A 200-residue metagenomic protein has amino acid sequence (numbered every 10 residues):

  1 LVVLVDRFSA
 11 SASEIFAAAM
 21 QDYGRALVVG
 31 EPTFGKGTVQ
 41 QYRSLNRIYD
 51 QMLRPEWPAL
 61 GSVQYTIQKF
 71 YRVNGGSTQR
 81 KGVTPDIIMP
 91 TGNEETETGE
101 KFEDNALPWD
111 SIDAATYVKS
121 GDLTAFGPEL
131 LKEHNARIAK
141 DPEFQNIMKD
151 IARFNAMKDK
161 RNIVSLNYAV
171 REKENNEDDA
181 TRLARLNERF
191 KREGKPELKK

Functional and structural regions predicted by a protein language model:
L1-D113: Conserved acidic, small-residue-rich alpha-beta core segments centered on
R72-K200: Conserved functional hotspot residues or short segments at active or partner-binding sites across diverse domains
